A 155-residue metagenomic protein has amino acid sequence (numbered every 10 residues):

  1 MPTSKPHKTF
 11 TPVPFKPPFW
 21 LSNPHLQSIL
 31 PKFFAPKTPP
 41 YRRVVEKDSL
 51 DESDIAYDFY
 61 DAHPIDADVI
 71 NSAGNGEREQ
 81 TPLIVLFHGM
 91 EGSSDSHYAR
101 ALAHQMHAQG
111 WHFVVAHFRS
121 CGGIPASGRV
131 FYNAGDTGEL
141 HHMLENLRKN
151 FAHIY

Functional and structural regions predicted by a protein language model:
M1-F34: N-terminal presequences and immediately downstream first alpha-helices
P24-E77: N-terminal cap/lid segment of alpha/beta-hydrolase-fold proteins
S49, S53, D95, Y132-E139: Phosphate/oxyanion-binding active-site loops and adjacent basic polyanion-contact surfaces
Q80-G89: Short beta-strand element of the alpha/beta-hydrolase
E91-S93: Short strand->helix junction
D95, A103-S127: Conserved alpha/beta-hydrolase
A99: Mobile, glycine-rich extracellular loop/lid and propeptide segments that shape or gate substrate/ligand access
C121-Y155: Catalytic nucleophile-loop/oxyanion-hole region of alpha/beta-hydrolase and closely related hydrolase-like folds
